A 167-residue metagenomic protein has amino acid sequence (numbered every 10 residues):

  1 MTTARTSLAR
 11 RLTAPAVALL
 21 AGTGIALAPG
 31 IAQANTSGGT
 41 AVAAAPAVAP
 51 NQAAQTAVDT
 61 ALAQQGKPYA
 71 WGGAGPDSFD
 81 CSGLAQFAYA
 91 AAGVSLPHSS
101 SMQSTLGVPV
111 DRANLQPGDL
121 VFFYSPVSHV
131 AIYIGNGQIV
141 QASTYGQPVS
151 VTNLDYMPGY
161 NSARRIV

Functional and structural regions predicted by a protein language model:
M1-Q52: N-terminal secretion targeting segments of exported proteins
S7, P15-V17, A26, G66-D77 (+1 more regions): Glycine-rich catalytic cores of cysteine/serine-nucleophile enzymes that process amide/ester linkages in cell-envelope
A44-A47, K67-P117: Catalytic cysteine-centered active-site loop
V48-Q65: Extracytoplasmic low-complexity, Pro/Thr/Ser/Ala/Gly-rich segments that lie immediately after a secretion/anchoring
V94-P148: ...with weaker cross-activation on analogous glycine-rich loops/strands in unrelated enzymes
Y160-V167: Glycine- and charge-enriched low-complexity intrinsically disordered segments
